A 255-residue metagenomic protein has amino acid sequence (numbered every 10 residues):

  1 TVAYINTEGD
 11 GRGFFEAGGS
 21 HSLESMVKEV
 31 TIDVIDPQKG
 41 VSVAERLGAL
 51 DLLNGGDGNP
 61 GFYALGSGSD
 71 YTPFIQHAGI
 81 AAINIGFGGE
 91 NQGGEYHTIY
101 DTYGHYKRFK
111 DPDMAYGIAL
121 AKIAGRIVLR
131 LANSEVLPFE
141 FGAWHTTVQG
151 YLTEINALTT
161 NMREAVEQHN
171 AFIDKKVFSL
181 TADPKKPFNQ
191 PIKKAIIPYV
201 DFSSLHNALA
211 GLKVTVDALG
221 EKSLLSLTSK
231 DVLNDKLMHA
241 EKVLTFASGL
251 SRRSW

Functional and structural regions predicted by a protein language model:
T1-W255: Secretory-pathway/membrane protein signature
